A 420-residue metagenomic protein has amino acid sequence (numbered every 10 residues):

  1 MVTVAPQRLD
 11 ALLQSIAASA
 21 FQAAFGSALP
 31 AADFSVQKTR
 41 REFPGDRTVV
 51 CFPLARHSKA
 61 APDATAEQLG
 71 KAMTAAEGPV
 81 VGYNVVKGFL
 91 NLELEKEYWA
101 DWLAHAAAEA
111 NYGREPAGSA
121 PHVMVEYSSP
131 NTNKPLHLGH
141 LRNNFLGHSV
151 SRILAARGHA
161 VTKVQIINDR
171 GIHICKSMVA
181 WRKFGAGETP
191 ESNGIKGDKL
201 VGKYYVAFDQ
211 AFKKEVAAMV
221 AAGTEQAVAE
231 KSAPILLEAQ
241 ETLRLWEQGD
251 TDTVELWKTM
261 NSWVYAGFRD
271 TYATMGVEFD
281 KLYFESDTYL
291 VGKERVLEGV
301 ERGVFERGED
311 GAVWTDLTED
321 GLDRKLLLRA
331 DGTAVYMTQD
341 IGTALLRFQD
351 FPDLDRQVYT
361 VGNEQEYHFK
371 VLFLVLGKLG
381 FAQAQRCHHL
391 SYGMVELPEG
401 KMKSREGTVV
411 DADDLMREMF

Functional and structural regions predicted by a protein language model:
M1-S27: Generic start-of-chain signal for non-secretory N-termini
A11, A18, L29-C51, A61-F420: NTP-dependent nucleotidyl-transfer catalytic core
S58: Phosphate-backbone binding interfaces of nucleic-acid-interacting proteins
